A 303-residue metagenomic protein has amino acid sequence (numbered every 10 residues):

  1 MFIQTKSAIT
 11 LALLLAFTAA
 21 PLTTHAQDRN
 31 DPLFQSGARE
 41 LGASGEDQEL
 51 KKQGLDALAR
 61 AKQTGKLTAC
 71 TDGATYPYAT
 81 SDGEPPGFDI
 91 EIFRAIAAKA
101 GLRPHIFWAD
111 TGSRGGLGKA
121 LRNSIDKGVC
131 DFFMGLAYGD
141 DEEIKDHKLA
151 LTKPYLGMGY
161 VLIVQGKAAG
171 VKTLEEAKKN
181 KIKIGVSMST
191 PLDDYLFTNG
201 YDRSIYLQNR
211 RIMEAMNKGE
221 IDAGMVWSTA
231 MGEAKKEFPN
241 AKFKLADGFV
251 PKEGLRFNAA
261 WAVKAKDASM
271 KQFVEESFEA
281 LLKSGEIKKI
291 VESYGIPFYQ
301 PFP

Functional and structural regions predicted by a protein language model:
M1-T10: Bacterial N-terminal signal peptides that target proteins for export
T10-A20: Bacterial N-terminal signal peptides
Q27-L58, I90-K99, K167-A168, T190 (+1 more regions): Extended ligand-binding regions for polar small-molecule ligands
R29-M134: Extracytoplasmic small-molecule ligand-binding "clamshell" domains of the periplasmic binding protein/Venus flytrap
C70-T75, W108-T111, G118, G128-D141 (+5 more regions): Beta->alpha turn/N-cap motifs
G73, P154-V164, S228-E279, I296-P303: Periplasmic-binding protein-like
P85-K99, M158-I212, S228-A230: Bilobed "Venus flytrap"/periplasmic-binding protein-like clamshell domains and structurally analogous long
R94, A98, R103-E176, P251-E253: Acidic, polar ligand-binding/catalytic clefts
